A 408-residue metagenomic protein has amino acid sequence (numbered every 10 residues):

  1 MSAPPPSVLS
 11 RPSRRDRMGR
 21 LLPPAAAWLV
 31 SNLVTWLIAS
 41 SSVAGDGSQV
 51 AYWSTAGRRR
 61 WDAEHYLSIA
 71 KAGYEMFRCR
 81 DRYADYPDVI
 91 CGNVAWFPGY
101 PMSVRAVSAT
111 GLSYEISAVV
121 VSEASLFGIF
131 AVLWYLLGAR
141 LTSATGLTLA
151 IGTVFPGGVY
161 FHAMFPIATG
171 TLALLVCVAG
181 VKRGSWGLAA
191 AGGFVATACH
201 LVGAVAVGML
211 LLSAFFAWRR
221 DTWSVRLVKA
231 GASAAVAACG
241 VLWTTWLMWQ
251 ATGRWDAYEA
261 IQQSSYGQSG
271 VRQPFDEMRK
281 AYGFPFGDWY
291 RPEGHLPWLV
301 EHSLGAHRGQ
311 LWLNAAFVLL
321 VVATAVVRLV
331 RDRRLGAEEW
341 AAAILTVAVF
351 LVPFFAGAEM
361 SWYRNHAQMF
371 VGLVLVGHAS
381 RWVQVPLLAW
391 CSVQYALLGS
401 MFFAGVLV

Functional and structural regions predicted by a protein language model:
S31-G45, V207-F216, R220-T324, E338-A343: Membrane-lumen/periplasm interface segments of specific transmembrane helices in polyprenyl phosphate-linked
W61-L112, P353: Short hydrophobic/aromatic helix or loop-helix immediately within or flanking a transmembrane segment in polytopic
D88, V94-P98, M102, T110-G128 (+1 more regions): Loop-to-helix entry region of an early transmembrane alpha helix in multi-pass inner-membrane enzymes
R105-A106, S117-R140, L320-T324: Transmembrane-helix motifs of polytopic, lipid-linked glycan transferases
I116-S117, L133-V154, L172, A337-I344: Transmembrane-helix signature of polytopic, membrane-embedded enzymes that assemble or transfer cell-envelope glycans
A124-S125, L147-V176, A196-L212, W362-Q368: Multi-pass, polyprenyl lipid-linked donor-dependent membrane glycosyltransferases
C177-L188, R220, A379-S380: Membrane-interface transmembrane helices that cradle and orient dolichyl/undecaprenyl
R333-A356: Transmembrane alpha-helix segments characteristic of polytopic inner-membrane glycan-assembly/cell-envelope
